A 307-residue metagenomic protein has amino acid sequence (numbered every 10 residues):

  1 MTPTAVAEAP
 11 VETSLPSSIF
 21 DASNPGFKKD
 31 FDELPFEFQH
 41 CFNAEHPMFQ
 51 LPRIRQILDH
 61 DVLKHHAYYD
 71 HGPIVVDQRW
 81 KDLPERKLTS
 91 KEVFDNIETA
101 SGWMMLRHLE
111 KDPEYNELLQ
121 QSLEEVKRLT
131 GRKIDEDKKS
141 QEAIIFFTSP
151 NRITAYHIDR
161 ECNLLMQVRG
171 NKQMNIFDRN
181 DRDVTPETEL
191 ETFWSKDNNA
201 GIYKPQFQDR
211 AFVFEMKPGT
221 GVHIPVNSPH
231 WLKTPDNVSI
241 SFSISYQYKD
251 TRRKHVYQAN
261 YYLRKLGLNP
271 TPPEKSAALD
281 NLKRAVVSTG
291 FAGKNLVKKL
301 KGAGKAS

Functional and structural regions predicted by a protein language model:
T2-W103, V297-S307: N-terminal auxiliary "cap/dimerization" subdomain that precedes the catalytic jelly-roll/cupin core of mononuclear
F27-K29, D59-D61, Y69-E191: Non-heme Fe(II) oxygenase catalytic core, chiefly the N-lobe of the double-stranded beta-helix
P35-E37, M105, I144-F146, L164 (+4 more regions): Conserved hydrophobic/aromatic beta-strand scaffold that supports enzyme active sites
E45-H46, H230-L232, K249-T251: Flexible loop/turn segments at secondary-structure boundaries
F49, T185-E189, R252-K254: A short, polar/proline- and glycine-enriched secondary-structure boundary/capping micro-motif
Q167-H223, S228-P229: Double-stranded beta-helix
E187, D236-R252: A short hydrophobic beta-strand segment most commonly corresponding to one strand of the jelly-roll/cupin
Q258-N260, R264-S307: Membrane-proximal basic amphipathic "stem/tether" segments
